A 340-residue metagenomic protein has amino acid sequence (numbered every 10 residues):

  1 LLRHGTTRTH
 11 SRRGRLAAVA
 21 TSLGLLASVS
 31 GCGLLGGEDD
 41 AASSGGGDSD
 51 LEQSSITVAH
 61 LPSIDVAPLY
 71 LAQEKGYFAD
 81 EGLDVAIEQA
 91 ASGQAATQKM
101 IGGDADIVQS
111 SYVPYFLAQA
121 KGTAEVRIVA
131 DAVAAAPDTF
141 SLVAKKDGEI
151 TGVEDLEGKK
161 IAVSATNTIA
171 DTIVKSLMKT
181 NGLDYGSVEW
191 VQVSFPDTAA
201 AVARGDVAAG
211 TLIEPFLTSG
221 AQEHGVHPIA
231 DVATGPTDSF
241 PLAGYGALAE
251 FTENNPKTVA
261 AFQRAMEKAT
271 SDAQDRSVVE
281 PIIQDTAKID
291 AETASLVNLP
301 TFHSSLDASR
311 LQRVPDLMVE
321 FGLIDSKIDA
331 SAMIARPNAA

Functional and structural regions predicted by a protein language model:
L1-A20: Bacterial N-terminal signal peptides that target proteins for export
A27-G31: C-terminal motif of bacterial Sec signal peptides marking the signal peptidase cleavage site
G33-E38: Bacterial signal peptide processing site
D39-N181, Q192, A208, I229-D231 (+1 more regions): Short, glycine-/small- and polar/acidic-enriched structural segments that line small-molecule recognition paths
V113, W190-V191, P196-P281: Pocket-lining segment of extracytoplasmic ligand-binding domains
K146-E154, L183-Y185, E250-V259: Short helix-loop capping/hinge motifs at secondary-structure junctions, enriched in acidic/polar residues
E253-L323: Secondary-structure end/capping motifs
M318-A340: Conserved C-terminal helix/tail region of periplasmic/extracytoplasmic solute-binding proteins
